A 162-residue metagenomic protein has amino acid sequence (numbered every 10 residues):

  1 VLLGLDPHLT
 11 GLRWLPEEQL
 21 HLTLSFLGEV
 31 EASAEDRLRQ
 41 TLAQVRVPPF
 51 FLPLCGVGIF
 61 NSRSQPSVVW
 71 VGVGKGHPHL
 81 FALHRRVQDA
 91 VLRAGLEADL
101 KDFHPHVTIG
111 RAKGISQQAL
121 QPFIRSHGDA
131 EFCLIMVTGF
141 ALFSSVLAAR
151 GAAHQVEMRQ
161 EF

Functional and structural regions predicted by a protein language model:
V1-F162: Histidine-dependent nucleotide/RNA phosphoesterase domain, centered on the 2H-phosphoesterase fold with its duplicated
